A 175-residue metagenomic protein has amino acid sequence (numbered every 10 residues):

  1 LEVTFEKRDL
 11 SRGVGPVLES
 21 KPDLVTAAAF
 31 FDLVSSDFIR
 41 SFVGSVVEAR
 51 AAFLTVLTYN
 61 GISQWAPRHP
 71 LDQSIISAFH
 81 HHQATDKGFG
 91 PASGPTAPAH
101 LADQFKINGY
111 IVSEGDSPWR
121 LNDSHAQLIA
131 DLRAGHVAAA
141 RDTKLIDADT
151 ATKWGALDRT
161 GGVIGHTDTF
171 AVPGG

Functional and structural regions predicted by a protein language model:
L1-V17: S-adenosyl-L-methionine
G13-G15, F31-A51, T55-T58: A short, conserved alpha-helix within the catalytic core of class I
S20: Active-site charged/polar residues at nucleotide-handling catalytic sites that mediate phosphoryl, nucleotidyl
D23: Conserved acidic residues
T26: A conserved beta-strand element that flanks and buttresses the S-adenosyl-L-methionine
A51-D116: Conserved catalytic/acceptor-binding region of the Class I
S113-D158: C-terminal helical/coil "lid" or tail adjacent to the Rossmann-like core of SAM-dependent
I164-G175: Core SAM-dependent methyltransferase catalytic element
